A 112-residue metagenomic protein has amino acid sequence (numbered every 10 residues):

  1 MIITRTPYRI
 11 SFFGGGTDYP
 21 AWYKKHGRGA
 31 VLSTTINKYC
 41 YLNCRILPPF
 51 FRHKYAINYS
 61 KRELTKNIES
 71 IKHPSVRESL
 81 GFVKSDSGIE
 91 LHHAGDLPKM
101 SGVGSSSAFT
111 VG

Functional and structural regions predicted by a protein language model:
M1-S107, V111-G112: ATP-binding N-lobe of GHMP and related small-molecule kinases
